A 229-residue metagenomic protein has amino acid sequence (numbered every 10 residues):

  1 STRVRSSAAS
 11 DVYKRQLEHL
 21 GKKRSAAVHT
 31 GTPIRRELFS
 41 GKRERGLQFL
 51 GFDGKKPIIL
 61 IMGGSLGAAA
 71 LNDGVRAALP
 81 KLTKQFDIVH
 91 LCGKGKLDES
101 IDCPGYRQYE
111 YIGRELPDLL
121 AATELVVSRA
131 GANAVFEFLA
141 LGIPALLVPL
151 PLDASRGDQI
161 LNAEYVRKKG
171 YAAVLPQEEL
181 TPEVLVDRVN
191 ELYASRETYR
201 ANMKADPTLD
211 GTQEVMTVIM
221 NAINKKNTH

Functional and structural regions predicted by a protein language model:
T2-Y13: Single conserved hydrophobic/aromatic residue that forms the stacking wall/gate of nucleotide- or nucleobase-binding
L17-P33: Helix-loop-beta element that forms the nucleotide-linked donor phosphate-binding surface in glycosyltransferases
G31-F39, G64-A68: Short beta-strand->alpha-helix junction loop in the catalytic core of nucleotide-activated group-transfer enzymes
R43-Q48, F52-S128, I160-A163, K168 (+1 more regions): Donor-nucleotide binding loops and adjacent catalytic segments primarily of GT-B fold Leloir glycosyltransferases
A121-F136, I143-P144: Acidic donor-binding loop of glycosyltransferase active sites
A173-P176, L180-E197: C-terminal "capping" alpha-helix adjacent to the active site of nucleotide-linked donor transferases in cell-envelope
E191, T208-H229: C-terminal alpha-helical cap of glycosyltransferases
E197-L209: A short, well-ordered alpha-helix in the C-terminal region of glycosyltransferases
